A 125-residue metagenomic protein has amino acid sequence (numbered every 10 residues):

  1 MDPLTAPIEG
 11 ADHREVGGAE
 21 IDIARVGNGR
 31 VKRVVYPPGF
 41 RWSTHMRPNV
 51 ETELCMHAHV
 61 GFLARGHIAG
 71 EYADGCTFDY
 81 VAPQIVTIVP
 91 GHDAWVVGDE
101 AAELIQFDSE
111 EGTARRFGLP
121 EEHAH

Functional and structural regions predicted by a protein language model:
M1-V35, S43-T44, L119-H125: A short, N-terminal "cap"/entry segment at the start of jelly-roll beta-barrel domains of the cupin/DSBH fold
H13, I23, V31-V35, V60 (+3 more regions): Conserved hydrophobic/aromatic beta-strand scaffold that supports enzyme active sites
V26, Y72-G91: Short acidic-glycine-tyrosine-enriched beta hairpin
R33-L54, T77: Conserved short histidine dyad/triad with adjacent acidic residue
R33-V34, T87-I88, D93, D99-G118: A short hydrophobic beta-strand segment most commonly corresponding to one strand of the jelly-roll/cupin
R41-W42, G66-E71, A94: Short beta-strand segments in beta-sandwich/barrel cores
T52-G70: Short, conserved beta-strand element in jelly-roll/cupin
